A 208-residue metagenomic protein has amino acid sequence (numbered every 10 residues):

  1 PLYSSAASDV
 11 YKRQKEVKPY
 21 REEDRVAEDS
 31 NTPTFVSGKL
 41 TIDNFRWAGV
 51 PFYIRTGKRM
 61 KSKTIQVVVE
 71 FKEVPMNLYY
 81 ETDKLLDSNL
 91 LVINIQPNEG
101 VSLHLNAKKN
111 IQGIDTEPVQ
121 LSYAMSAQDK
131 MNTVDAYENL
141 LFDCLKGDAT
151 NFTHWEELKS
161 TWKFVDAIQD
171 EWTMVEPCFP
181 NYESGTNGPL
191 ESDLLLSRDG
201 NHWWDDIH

Functional and structural regions predicted by a protein language model:
P1-A7, Y11: Single conserved hydrophobic/aromatic residue that forms the stacking wall/gate of nucleotide- or nucleobase-binding
V17-E28, P51-I54: Flexible, glycine/threonine-enriched loop-and-boundary segments that flank and lead into catalytic domains of large
P19, D29-T34, F45-A48, R59-K63 (+2 more regions): A short catalytic or substrate-binding loop motif that flags glycine-/basic-rich loops and adjacent residues that bind
S37, S62-T64, V69, L86-N201: C-terminal helical cap and adjacent loop that interface with cofactors, partners, or active-site loops
D43-F45, R55-R59, E70-V74, Q96 (+1 more regions): Histidine- and/or cysteine-centered catalytic micro-motif in compact active-site loops
L78: Conserved nucleotide-binding/hydrolysis modules and their immediate coupling elements across P-loop/ASCE NTPase motors
